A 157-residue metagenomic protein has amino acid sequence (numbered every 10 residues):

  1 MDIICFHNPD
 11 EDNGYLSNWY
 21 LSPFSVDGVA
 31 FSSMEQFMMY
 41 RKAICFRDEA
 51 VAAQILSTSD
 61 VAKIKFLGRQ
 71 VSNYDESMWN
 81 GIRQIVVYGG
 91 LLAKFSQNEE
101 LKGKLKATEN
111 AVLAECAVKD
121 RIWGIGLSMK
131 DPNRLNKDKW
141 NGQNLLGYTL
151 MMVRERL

Functional and structural regions predicted by a protein language model:
M1-L157: Charged, low-complexity intrinsically disordered segments
